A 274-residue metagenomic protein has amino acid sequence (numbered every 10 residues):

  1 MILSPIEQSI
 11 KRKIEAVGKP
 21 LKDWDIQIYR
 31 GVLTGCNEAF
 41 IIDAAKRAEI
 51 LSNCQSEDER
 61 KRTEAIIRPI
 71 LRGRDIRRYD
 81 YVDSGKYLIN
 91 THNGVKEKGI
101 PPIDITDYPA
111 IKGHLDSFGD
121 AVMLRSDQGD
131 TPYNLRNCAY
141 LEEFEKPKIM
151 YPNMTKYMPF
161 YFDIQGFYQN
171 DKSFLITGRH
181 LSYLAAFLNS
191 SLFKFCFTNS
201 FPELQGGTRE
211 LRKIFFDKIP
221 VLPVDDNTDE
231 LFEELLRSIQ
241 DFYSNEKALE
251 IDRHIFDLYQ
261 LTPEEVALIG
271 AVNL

Functional and structural regions predicted by a protein language model:
M1-N227: Polybasic, glycine- and aromatic-enriched phosphate-binding surface used to engage nucleic acids
V17, L21, D25, A110-H114 (+3 more regions): Non-catalytic DNA-recognition/assembly elements of restriction-modification systems
